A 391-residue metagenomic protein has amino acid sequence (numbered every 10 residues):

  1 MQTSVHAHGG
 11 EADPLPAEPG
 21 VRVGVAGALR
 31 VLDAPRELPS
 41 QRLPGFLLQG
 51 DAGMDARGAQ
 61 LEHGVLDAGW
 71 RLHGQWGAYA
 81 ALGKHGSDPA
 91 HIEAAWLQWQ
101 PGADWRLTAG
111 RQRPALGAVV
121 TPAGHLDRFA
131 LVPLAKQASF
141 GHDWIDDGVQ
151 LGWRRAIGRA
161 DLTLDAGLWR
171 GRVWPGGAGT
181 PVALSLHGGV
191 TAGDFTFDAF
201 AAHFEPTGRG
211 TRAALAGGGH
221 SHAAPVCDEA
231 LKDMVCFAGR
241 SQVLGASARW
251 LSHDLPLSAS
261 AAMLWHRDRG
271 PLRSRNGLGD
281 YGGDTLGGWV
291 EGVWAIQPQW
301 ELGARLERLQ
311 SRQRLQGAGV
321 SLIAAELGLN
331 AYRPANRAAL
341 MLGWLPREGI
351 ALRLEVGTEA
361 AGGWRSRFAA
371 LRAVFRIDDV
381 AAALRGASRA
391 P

Functional and structural regions predicted by a protein language model:
M1-A56, T207-G210, W300, P346 (+1 more regions): Outer-membrane beta-barrel biogenesis signature
T3-G10, R128, A246, V293: N-terminal cationic amphipathic segment used for targeting or macromolecule association
E11, K84, R170-R172, L215 (+1 more regions): Short, well-ordered turn and helix-capping elements at secondary-structure junctions
E18-L38, G53-G171, A178-L184, G189-F197 (+2 more regions): Outer membrane beta-barrel
R42, W76, D88, L107 (+6 more regions): Hydrophobic alpha-helical segments
R42-G50, L126-L134, G319-A324: Short glycine/proline- and charge-enriched loop/turn segments that cap or connect secondary-structure elements
G53, A95-Q100, D198-E205, R212-P391: Outer-membrane beta-barrel pore domains
P175-G179, G363-R365: Short, solvent-exposed loop/turn segments at secondary-structure boundaries
